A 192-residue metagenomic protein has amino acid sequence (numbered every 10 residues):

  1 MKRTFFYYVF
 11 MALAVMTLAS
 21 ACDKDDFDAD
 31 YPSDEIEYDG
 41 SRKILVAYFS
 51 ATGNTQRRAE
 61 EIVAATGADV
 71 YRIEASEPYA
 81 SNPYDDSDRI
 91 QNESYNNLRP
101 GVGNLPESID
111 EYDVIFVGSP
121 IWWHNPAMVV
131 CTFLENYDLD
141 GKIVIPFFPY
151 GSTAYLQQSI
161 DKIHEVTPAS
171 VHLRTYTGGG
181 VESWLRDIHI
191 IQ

Functional and structural regions predicted by a protein language model:
M1-V9: Bacterial N-terminal signal peptides that target proteins for export
A12-M16: Alpha-helical transmembrane segments
T17-A21: C-terminal motif of bacterial Sec signal peptides marking the signal peptidase cleavage site
D23-Q192: Active-site-proximal alpha-helix that buttresses catalytic centers in soluble enzyme cores
